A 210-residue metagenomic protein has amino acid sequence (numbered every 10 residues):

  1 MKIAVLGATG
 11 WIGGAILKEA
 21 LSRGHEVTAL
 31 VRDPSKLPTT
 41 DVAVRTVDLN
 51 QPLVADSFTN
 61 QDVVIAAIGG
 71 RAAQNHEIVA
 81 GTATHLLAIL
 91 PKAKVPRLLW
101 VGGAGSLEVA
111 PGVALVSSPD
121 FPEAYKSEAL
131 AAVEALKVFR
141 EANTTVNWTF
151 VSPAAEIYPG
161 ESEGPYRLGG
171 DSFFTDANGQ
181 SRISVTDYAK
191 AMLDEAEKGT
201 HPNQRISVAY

Functional and structural regions predicted by a protein language model:
I3-R23: N-terminal Rossmann NAD(P)H-binding glycine-rich loop of SDR-like oxidoreductase domains
A29-K36, A154-A155: Short, polar loop motifs at secondary-structure junctions
P34, T84-S127, E141, T149: Conserved Rossmann-fold NAD(P)-dependent oxidoreductase catalytic core, especially the SDR/UDP-sugar
S35-K92, T200: NAD(P)H-binding glycine-rich loop region in Rossmannoid oxidoreductase-like domains and their noncatalytic homologs
A131, S181-L193, Q204: Substrate-positioning beta->alpha
K137-P159: Conserved beta-loop-beta element that borders a ligand/cofactor-binding pocket
W148, K198-Y210: Core catalytic loop region at the nicotinamide-binding pocket of NAD(P)H-dependent oxidoreductases
Y166-I183: A conserved pocket-lining segment of Rossmann-fold NAD(P)-dependent short-chain dehydrogenase/reductase
